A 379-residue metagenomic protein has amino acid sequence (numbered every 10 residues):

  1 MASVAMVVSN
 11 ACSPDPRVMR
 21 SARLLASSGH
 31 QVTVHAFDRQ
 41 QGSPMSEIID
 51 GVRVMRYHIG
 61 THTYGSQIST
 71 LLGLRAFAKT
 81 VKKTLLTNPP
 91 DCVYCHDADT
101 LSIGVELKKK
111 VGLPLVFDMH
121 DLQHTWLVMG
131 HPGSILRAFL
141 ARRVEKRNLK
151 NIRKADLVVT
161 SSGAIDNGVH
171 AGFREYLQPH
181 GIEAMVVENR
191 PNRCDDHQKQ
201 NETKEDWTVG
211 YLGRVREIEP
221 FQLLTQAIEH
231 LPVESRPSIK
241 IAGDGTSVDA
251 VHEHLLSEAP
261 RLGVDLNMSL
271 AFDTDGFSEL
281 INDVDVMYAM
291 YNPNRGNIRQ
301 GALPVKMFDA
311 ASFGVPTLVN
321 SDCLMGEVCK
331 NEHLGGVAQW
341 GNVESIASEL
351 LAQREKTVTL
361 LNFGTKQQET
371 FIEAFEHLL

Functional and structural regions predicted by a protein language model:
M1-G42, S46, L157, G163 (+4 more regions): N-terminal subdomain of nucleotide-sugar transferases
K79-L86, S102, E106-K110, F117 (+2 more regions): Membrane-proximal helix-turn-helix segments that form the acceptor-binding/catalytic region of lipid-linked
A141-A184, P191-R193: A short, active-site helix/loop in glycosyltransferases that binds the activated sugar's phosphate group
V159, P191-R193, Q200-E229, K240 (+1 more regions): Conserved donor-binding/catalytic core segment of Leloir-type glycosyltransferases
L212, S238-H252: Glycosyltransferase donor-sugar binding loop
H252-I281, V286: Nucleotide-activated donor-binding/catalytic signature segment of Leloir-type glycosyltransferases, i.e., the conserved
V286-A289, D309-V319: Short hydrophobic beta-strand element within catalytic cores of glycosyltransferases and related nucleotide-activated
W340-A347, A352-L379: A charged, aromatic-enriched C-terminal amphipathic alpha-helix characteristic of glycosyltransferases across folds
